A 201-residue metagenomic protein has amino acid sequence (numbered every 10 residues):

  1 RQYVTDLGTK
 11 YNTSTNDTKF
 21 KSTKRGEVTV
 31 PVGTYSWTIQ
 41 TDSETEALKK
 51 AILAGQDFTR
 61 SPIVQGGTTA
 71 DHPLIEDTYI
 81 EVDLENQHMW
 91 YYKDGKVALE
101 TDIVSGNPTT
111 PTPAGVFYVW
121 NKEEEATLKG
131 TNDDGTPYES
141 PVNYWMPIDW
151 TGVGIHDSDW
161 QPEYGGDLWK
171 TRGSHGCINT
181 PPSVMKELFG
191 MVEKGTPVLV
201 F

Functional and structural regions predicted by a protein language model:
R1-V4, G8, T45, K49 (+5 more regions): Extracytoplasmic/secreted envelope proteins and their assembly/folding machinery, especially bacterial periplasmic
R1-Y79: Short glycine/threonine-rich beta-strand-turn micro-motifs
T5-N12, K49-D57, D94, E124 (+3 more regions): Sec-exported extracytoplasmic/periplasmic mature domains
N16, A114, A126-F201: Exported/periplasmic cell-wall-interacting domains
T23-R25, G33-Y35, E85-Q87, D94-K96 (+4 more regions): Solvent-exposed coil/turn segments that connect beta secondary-structure elements in extracytoplasmic/periplasmic
D71-T109: A structural motif detector for short, solvent-exposed N-terminal "entry" segments of globular domains
M89, V119, M146: Conserved hydrophobic/aromatic pocket- or pore-lining residues that grip, position, or stack substrates in active sites
